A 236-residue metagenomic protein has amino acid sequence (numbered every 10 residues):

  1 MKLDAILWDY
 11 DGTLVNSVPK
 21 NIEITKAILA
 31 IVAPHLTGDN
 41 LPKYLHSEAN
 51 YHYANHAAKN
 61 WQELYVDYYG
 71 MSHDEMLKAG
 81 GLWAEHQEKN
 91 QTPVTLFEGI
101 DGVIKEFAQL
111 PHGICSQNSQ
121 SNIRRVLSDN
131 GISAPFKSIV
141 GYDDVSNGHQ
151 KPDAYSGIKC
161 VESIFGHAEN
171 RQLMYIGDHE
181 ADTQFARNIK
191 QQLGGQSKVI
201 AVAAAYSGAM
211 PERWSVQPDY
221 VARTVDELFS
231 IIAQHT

Functional and structural regions predicted by a protein language model:
L3-E98: N-terminal helical cap/lid subdomain that shapes the substrate entry/recognition surface in HAD-like hydrolases
L7, E85-I114, Q120-R124: Short, acidic loop-to-helix structural element flanking the phosphoryl-transfer center in phosphate-processing enzymes
A33-N40, E162-A168, I189-K198, T236: Alpha-helix termini
A134-Q150: A short, structured active-site edge motif that brings together acidic residues
K151-R187: Conserved Lys-Pro-Asp/Glu-containing loop-to-beta segment of HAD-superfamily phosphomonoesterases, centered on
Y175-Y220: Acidic, Mg2+-coordinating phosphoryl-transfer loop and its flanking beta/alpha structural elements, shared across
Y220-E227: Short acidic-hydrophobic, aromatic-tinged amphipathic segments that line or gate anion-handling sites
